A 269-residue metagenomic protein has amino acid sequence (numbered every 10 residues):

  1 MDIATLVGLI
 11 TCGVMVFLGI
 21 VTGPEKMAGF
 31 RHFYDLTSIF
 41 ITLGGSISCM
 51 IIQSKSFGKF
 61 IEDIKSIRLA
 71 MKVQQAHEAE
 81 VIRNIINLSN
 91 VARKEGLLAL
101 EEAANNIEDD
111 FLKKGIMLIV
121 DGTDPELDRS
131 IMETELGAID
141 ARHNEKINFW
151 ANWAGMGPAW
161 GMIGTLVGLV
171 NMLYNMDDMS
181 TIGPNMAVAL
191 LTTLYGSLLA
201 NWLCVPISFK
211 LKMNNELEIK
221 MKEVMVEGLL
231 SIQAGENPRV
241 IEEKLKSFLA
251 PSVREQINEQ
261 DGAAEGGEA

Functional and structural regions predicted by a protein language model:
I3-G8, L18-K146, E218-A269: Large intracellular
V7-I10, V14-F30, G137-N214: Helix-termination/interfacial motifs at the ends of transmembrane alpha-helices
